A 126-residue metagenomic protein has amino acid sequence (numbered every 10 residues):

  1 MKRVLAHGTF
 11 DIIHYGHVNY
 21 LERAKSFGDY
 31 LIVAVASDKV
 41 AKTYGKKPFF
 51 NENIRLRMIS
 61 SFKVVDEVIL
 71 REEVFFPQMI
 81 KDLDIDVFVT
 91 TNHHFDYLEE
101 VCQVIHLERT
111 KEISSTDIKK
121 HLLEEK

Functional and structural regions predicted by a protein language model:
M1-K126: Nucleotidyltransferase catalytic core that binds NTPs
